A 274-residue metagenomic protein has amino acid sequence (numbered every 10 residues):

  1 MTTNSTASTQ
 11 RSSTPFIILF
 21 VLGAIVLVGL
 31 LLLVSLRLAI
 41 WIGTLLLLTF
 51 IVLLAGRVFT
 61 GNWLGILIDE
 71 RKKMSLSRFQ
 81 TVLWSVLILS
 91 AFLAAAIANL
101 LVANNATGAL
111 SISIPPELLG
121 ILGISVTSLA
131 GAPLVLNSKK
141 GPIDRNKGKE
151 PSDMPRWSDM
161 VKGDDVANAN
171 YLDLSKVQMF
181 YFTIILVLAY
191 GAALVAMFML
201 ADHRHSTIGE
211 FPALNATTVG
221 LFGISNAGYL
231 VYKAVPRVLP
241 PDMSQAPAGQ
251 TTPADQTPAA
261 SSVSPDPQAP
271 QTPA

Functional and structural regions predicted by a protein language model:
M1-Q10, L64, I124-N170, F222-A274: Membrane-proximal cytosolic segments adjacent to transmembrane helices
T6-L19, K72-L87, P155-V187: Loop-to-transmembrane boundary segments
T9-S13, I114, L118, G148 (+3 more regions): Alpha-helix capping and helix-loop boundary segments enriched in small/acidic/polar residues
S12-L67, L76, E117, M197 (+2 more regions): An N-terminus-focused feature that recognizes amino-terminal "leader" regions
V21-A24, L48-V58, T81-A95, I112-K140 (+2 more regions): Short hydrophobic alpha-helical transmembrane segments
I25-V28, L33-W41, L48-F50, N99-G108 (+4 more regions): Short, surface-exposed polybasic-aromatic patches that bind anionic ligands, especially phosphate groups
T60-L76, A94-L118, G163-A167, M197-T217 (+1 more regions): A cross-kingdom feature marking solvent-exposed beta-strand/loop segments within repeated, beta-rich binding/scaffold
L87-L101, D144-G148, Q245: Compositionally biased, low-complexity linear motifs
